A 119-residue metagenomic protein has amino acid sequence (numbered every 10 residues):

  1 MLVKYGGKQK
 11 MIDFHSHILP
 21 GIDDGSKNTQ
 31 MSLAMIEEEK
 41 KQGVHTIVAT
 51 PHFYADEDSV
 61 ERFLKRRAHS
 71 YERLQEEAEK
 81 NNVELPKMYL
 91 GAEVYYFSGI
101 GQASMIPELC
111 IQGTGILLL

Functional and structural regions predicted by a protein language model:
M1-L85: An N-terminally biased module of ancient metal coordination in phosphate/nucleic-acid-related enzymes
V60-L119: Extended substrate/RNA-proximal surfaces in nucleic-acid metabolism proteins
